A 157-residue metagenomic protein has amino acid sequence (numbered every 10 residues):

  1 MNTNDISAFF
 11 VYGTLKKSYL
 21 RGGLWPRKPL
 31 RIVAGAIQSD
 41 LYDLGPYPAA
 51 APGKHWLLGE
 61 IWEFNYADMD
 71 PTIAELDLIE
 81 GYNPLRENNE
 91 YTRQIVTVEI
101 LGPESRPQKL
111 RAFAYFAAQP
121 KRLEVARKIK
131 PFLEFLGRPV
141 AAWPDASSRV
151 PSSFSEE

Functional and structural regions predicted by a protein language model:
N2-E157: Glycine-aromatic micro-motifs
